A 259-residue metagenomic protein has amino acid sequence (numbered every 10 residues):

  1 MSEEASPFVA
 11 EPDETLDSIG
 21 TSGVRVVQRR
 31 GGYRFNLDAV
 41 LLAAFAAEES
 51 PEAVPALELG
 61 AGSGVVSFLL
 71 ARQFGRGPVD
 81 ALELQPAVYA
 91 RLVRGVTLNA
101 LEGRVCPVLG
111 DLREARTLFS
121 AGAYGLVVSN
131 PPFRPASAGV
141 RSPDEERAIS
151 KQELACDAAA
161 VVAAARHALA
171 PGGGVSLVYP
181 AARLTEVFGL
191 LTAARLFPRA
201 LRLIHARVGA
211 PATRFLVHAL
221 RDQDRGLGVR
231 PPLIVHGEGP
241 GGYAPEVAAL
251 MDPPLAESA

Functional and structural regions predicted by a protein language model:
S6-S50: Class I SAM-dependent transferase core
R25, P78, R104-C106, F197-A200: Conserved beta-strand segments of alpha/beta enzyme cores
Q28, L109-G110, Y179, R202: Short loop/edge segments at beta-strand edges and connector loops that shape dinucleotide/nucleotide cofactor-binding
L42, N130, V161, A219: Residue-level signal for inorganic ion chemistry
A44-P143: Conserved SAM/SAH cofactor-binding pocket of Class I
P131-A164: Mobile active-site "lid"/loop adjacent to the S-adenosyl-L-methionine
A155-A206, A210-A212: Conserved Class I SAM-dependent methyltransferase catalytic core
P211-A259: SAM/dcSAM-binding transferase cores
